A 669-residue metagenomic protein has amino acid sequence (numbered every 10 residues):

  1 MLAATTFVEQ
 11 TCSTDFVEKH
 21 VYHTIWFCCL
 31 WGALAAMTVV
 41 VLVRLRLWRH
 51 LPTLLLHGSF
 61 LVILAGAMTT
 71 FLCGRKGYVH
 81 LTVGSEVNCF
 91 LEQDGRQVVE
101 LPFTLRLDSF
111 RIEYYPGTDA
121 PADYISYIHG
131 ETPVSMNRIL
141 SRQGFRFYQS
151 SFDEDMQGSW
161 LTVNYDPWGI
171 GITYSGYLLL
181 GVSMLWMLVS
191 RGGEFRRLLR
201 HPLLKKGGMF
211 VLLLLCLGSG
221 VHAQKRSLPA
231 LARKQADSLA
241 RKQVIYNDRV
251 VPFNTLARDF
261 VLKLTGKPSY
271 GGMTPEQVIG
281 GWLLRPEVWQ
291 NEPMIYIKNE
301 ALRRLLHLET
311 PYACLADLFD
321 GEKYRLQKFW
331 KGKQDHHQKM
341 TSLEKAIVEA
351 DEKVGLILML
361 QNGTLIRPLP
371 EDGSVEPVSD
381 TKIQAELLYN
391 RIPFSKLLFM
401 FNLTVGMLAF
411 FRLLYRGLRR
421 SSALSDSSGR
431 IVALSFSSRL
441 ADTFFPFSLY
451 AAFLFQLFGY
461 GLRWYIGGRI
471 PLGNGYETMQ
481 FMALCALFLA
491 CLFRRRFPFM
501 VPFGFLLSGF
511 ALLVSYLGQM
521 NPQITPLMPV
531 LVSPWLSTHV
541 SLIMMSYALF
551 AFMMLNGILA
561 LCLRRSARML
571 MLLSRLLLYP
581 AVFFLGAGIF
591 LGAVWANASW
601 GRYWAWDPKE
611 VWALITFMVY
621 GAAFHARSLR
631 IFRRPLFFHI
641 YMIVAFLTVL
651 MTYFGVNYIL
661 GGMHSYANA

Functional and structural regions predicted by a protein language model:
M1-S435, R439-A669: Solvent-exposed, non-transmembrane regions of integral membrane proteins
